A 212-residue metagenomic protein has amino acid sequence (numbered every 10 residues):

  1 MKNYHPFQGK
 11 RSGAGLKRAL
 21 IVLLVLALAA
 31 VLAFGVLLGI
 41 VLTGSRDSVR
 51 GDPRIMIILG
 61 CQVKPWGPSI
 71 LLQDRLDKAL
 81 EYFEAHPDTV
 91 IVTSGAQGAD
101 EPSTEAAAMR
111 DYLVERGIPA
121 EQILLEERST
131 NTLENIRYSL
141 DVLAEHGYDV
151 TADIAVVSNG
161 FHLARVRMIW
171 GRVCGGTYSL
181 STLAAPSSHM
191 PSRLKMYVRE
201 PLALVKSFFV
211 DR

Functional and structural regions predicted by a protein language model:
M1-K2, R11: Mature-chain termini and adjacent capping regions
K2-P6, L38-Y197: A structural signal for short, hydrophobic/glycine-enriched beta-strand patches
Q8-S48: N-terminal type II signal-anchor transmembrane helix that functions as the membrane-insertion/stop-transfer segment
A14-G15, L72, H162, A203: Short alpha-helical segments used as structural interaction elements across diverse proteins
R18-A19, L76, E200: Hydrophobic alpha-helical segments, especially transmembrane helices and their immediate juxtamembrane helical caps
L24-V25, Y82, R172, K206: Enrichment for repetitive, rod-forming helical segments
R193-R212: A transmembrane-helix-recognition feature enriched in membrane-embedded lipid enzymes and envelope glyco-/phospholipid
